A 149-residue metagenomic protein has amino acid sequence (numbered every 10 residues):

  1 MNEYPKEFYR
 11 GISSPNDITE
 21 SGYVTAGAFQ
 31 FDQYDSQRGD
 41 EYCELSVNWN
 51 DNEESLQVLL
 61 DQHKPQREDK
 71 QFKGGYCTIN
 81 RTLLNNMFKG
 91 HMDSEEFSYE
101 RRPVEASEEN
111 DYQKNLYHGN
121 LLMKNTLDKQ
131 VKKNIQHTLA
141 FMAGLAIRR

Functional and structural regions predicted by a protein language model:
M1-D17: Short, extreme N-terminal segment that most often corresponds to the first beta-strand
M1-K6, A26, F31, S36-L45 (+1 more regions): Conserved NAD+-utilizing ADP-ribose enzyme module
E20: Conserved phosphate/oxyanion-binding catalytic-loop motifs
